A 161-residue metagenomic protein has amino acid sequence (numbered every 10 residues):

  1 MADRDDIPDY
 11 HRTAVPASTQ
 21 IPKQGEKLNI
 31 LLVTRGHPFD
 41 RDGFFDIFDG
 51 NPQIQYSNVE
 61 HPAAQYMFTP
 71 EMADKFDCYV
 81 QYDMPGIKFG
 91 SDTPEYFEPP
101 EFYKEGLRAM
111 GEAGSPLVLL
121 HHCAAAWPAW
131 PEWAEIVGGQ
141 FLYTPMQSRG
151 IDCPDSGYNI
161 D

Functional and structural regions predicted by a protein language model:
A2-C78: Aromatic-Pro/Gly-enriched surface loop or interdomain linker that acts as a lid/target-recognition segment
R4-P16, P22, E26-L28, L120-D161: An acidic, glycine-rich "communication" segment
V33, M72-W130: Short alpha-beta junction capping motif
D40-D46, N51, E101, Q147-G150 (+1 more regions): A conserved amphipathic helix/loop scaffold that creates a polar/acidic microenvironment used either to coordinate
D49, E112-S115, G138: Sec-exported extracytoplasmic/periplasmic mature domains
P52-Y56, C78-Q81, F102-Y103, G139-Y143 (+1 more regions): Short, surface-exposed linear patches
N58-P62, M84-K88, G139, P145-R149: Short, surface-exposed, polar/charged, turn-prone segments marking secondary-structure boundaries
